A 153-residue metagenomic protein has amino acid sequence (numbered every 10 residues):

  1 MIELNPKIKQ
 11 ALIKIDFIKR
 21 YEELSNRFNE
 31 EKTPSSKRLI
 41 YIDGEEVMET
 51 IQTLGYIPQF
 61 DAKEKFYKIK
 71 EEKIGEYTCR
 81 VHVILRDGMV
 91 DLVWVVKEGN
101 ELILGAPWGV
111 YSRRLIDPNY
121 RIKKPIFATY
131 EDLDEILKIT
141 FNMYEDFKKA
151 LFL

Functional and structural regions predicted by a protein language model:
M1-E46, K63, K68-T78, M89-L153: Intrinsically disordered, low-complexity regulatory regions enriched in serine/threonine/proline and acidic residues
E49: Surface-exposed charge patches
Q52-A62: Short secondary-structure junctions
C79-V83: C-terminal or late-domain output modules
R86: Catalytic core segments in nucleotide and nucleic-acid processing enzymes
